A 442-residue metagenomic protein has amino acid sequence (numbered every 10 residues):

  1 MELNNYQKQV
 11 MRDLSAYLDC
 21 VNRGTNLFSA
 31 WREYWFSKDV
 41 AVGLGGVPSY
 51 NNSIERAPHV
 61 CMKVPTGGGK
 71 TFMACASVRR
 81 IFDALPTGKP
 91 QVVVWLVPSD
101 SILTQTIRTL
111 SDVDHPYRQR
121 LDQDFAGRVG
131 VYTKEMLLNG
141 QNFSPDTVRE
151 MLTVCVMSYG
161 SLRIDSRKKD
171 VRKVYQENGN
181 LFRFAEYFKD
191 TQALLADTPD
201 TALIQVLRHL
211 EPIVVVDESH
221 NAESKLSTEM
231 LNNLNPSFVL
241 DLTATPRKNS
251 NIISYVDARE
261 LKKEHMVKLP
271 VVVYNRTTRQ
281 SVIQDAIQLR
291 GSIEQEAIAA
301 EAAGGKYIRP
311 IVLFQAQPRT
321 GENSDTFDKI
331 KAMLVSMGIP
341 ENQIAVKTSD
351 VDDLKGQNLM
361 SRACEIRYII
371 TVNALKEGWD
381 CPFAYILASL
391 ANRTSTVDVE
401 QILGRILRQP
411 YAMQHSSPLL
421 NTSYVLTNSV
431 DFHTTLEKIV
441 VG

Functional and structural regions predicted by a protein language model:
M1-K63: Conserved pre-motif I regulatory segment
T71-G88: Walker A/P-loop NTP-binding motif
G88-D122, S158-R163: Conserved Walker A/P-loop ATP-binding site and its immediately adjacent core in helicase/helicase-like ATPase domains
R118-N180, F188-A196: Inter-Walker segment of RecA-like/P-loop motor cores
S161-I164, V171-D241: SF2 helicase catalytic motif II
E223-P270, D285: Post-DEXD/H (motif II) to motif III coupling segment of the RecA-like Helicase ATP-binding lobe
I252-K347: Conserved interdomain linker/interface between the two RecA-like ATPase lobes of SF2 helicase motors
D352-G442: Conserved RecA-like P-loop NTPase helicase motor core
